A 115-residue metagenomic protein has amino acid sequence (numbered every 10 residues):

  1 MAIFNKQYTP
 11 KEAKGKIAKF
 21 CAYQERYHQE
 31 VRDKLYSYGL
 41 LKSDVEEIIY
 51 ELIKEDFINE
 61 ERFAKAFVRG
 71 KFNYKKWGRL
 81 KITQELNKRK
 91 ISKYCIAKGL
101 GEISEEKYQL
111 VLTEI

Functional and structural regions predicted by a protein language model:
M1-I115: An alpha-helical, amphipathic repeat domain used for nucleic-acid recognition, typified by the mTERF helical solenoid
